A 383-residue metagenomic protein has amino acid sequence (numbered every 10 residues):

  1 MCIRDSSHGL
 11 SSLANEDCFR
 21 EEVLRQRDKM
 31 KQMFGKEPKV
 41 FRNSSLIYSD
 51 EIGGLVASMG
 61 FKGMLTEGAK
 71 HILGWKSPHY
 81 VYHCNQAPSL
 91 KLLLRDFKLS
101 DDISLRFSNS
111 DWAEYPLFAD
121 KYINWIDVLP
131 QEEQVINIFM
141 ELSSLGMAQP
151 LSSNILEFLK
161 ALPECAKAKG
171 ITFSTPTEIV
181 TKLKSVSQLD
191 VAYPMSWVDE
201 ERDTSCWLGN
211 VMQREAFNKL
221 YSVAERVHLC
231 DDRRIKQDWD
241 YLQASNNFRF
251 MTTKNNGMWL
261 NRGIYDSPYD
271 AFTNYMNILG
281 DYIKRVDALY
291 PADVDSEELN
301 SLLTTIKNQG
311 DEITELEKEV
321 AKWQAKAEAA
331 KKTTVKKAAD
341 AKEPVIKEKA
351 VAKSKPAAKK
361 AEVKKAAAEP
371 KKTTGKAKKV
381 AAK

Functional and structural regions predicted by a protein language model:
M1-I3: Short, small-residue-biased leader/transition segments that mark boundaries at the very start of proteins
G9-Q32, R95-P130, P150-S152, L208: Alpha-helical scaffold elements lining the catalytic groove of polysaccharide deacetylases
S11-A14, I72-Y80, D102-I103, K184-S185: Short, charged, surface-exposed secondary-structure boundary motifs
Q32, I52-V56: Hydrophobic, small-residue-rich alpha-helical packing segments that form membrane-like cores
K36, A57-P78, Y82-L93: Acidic, His- and aromatic-enriched active-site or binding-groove loops in soluble protein domains that engage sugars
V40-Y48, I179-V180: Short, solvent-exposed turn/loop segments enriched in Gly/Ser/Thr/Pro and often Arg
Y80-V81, Q86-L90, N109-S110, D127-A325: Active-site and substrate-binding clefts of carbohydrate-active enzymes
A325-K383: Intrinsically disordered, polybasic Lys/Arg-rich low-complexity tracts
